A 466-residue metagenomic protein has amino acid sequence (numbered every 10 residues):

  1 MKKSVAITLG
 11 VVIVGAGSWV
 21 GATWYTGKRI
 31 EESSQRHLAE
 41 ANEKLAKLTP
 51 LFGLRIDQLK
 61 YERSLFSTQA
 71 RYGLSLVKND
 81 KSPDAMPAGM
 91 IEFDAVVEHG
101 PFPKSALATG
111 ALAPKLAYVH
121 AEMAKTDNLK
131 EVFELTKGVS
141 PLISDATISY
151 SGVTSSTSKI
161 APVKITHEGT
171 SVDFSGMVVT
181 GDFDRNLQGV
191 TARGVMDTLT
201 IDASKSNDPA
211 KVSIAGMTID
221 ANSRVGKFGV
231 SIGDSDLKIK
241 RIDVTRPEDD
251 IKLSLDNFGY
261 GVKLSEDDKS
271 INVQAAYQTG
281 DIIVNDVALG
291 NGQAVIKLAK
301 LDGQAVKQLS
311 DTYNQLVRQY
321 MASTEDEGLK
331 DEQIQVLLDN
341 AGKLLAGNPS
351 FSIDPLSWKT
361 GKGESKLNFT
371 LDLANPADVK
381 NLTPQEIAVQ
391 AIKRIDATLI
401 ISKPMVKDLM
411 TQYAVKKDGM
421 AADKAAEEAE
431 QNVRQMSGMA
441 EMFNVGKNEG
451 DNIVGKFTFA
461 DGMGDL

Functional and structural regions predicted by a protein language model:
M1-S4: Positively charged n-region of N-terminal signal peptides that target proteins for export
A6-G10, G17-L466: Glycine-rich, small/hydroxylated-residue low-complexity segments
